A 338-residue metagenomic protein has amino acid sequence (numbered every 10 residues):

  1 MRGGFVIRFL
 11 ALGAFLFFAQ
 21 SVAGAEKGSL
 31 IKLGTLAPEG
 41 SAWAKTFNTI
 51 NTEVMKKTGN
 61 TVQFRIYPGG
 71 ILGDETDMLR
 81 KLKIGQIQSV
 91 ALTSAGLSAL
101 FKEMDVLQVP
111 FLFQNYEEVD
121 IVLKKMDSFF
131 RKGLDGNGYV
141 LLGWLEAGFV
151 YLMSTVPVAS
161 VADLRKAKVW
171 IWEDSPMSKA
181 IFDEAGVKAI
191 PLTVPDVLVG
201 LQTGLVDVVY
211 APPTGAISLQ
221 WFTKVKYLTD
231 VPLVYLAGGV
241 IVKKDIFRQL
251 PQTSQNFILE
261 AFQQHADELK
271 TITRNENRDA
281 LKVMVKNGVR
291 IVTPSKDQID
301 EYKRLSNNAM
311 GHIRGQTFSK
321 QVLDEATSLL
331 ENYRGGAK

Functional and structural regions predicted by a protein language model:
M1-F5: N-terminal secretory signal peptides that target proteins for export/translocation
R8-A19: Bacterial N-terminal signal peptides
A25-E118, L134-K338: N-terminal secretory/targeting leader peptides
I121-L134: Signature of the catalytic double-stranded beta-helix
